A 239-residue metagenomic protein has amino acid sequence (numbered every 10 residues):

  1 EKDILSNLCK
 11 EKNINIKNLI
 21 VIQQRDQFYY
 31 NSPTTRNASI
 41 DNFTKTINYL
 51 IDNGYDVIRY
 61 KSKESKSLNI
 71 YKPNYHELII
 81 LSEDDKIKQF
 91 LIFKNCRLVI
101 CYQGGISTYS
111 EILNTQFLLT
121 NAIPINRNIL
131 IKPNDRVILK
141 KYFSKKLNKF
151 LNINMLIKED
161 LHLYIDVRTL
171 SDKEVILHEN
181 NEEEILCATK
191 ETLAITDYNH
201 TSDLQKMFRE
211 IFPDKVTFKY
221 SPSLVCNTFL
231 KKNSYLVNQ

Functional and structural regions predicted by a protein language model:
E1-N7, P133-Q239: Leloir-type glycosyltransferase catalytic cores
E1-V21: Nucleotide-sugar donor-binding and catalytic loop/hinge architecture of NDP-sugar-dependent glycosyltransferases
K17-N18, I22-Y30, I40-K86, Q205-E210 (+1 more regions): Catalytic donor nucleotide-activated moiety binding site of glycosyltransferases and closely related
Q23-S32, D166-K173: Short glycine/proline-rich turn/loop motifs
T34-A38: Alpha-helix N-cap and loop-to-helix initiation/capping positions
T44-N48, D52, L91-K94, K190 (+1 more regions): Surface-exposed alpha-helical segments enriched in charged/polar residues
K88-V137: A donor-sugar binding/catalytic signature common to diverse glycosyltransferases and related nucleotide-sugar
